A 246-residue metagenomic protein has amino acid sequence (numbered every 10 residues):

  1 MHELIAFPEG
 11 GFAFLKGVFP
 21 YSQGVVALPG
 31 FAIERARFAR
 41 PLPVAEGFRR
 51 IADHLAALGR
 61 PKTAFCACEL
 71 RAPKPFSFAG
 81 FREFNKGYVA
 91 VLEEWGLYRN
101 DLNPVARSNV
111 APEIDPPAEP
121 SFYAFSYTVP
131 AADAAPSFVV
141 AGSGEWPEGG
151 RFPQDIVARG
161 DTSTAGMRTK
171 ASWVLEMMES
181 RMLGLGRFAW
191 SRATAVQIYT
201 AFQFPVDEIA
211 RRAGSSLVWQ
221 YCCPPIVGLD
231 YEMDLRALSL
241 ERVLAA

Functional and structural regions predicted by a protein language model:
M1-A246: Short, polar/acidic, helix-capping and beta-turn segments at strand->helix junctions that line the mouths
